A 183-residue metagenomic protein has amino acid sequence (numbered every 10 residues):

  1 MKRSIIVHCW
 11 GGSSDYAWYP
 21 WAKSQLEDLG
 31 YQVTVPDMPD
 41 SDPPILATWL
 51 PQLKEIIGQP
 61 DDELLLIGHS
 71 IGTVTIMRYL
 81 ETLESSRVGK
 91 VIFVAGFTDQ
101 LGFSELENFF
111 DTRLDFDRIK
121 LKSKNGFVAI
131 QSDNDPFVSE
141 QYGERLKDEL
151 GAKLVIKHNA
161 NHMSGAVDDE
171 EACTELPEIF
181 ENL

Functional and structural regions predicted by a protein language model:
K2-D62: Active-site catalytic motif of lipid deacylating hydrolases and related acyltransferases
C9, M38-S41, V91-L101: Active-site nucleophile loop of the alpha/beta-hydrolase fold
P44, A160-T174: Catalytic histidine-centered segment of alpha/beta-hydrolase-like enzymes
L65, G89-I92: Residue in the alpha/beta-hydrolase core beta-strand immediately N-terminal to the catalytic nucleophile
L66-M77: Gly/Ala-rich beta-loop-alpha elbow adjacent to hydrolase catalytic centers
R78-K90, D99: Conserved hydrolase catalytic core segment
S123, V128-Q131, D135: Short beta-strand/loop motif that positions the catalytic acidic residue of the alpha/beta-hydrolase fold
P136-Y142: Conserved alpha/beta-hydrolase "acid-adjacent" motif
